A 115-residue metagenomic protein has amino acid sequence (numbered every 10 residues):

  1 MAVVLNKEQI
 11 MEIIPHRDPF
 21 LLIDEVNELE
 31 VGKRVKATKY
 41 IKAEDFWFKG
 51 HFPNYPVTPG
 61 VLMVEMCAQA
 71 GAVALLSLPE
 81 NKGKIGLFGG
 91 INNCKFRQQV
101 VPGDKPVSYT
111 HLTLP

Functional and structural regions predicted by a protein language model:
A2-N6, G71-S108: Hydrophobic beta-strand-centered segment that forms part of the acyl-chain substrate-binding groove
L5-R17: Short aromatic-glycine motifs in intrinsically disordered, low-complexity regions
I13-I14, V57-T58, L87: Short acidic/polar alpha-helix capping motifs at helix-coil junctions
R17-T58: Catalytic strand-loop segment that frames the active site of acyl-thioester-processing enzymes
V26, T58-K82: Active-site helix/loop of acyl-thioester processing domains in fatty-acid/polyketide metabolism, spanning hotdog-fold
L29, K42-E44, Q69, C94 (+1 more regions): Generic structural motif
K33, V61, D104-K105: Surface-exposed loop/turn positions
T110-P115: Conserved small/polar residues in nucleotide/adenosyl-binding loops
